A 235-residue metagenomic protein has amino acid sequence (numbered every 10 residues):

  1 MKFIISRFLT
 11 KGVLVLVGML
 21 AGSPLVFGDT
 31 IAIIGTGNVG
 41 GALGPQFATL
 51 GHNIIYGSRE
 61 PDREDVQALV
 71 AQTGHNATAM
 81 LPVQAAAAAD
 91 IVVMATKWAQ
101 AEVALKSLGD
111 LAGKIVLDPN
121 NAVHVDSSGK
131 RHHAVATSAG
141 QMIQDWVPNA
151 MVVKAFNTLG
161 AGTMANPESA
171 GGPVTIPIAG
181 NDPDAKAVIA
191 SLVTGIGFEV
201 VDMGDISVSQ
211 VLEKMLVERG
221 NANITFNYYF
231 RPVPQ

Functional and structural regions predicted by a protein language model:
K2-V13: Bacterial N-terminal signal peptides that target proteins for export
K11-S23: Bacterial N-terminal signal peptides
P24-A68: NAD(P)+-binding Rossmann beta1-loop-alpha1 motif at the extreme N-terminus of oxidoreductases
T49-I91, A95-V103, S107-D110: Conserved N-terminal Rossmann-fold NAD(P) cofactor-binding segment
V93-A95, L117-D118, K154: Redox-cofactor binding/interface segments in oxidoreductases and associated redox assembly factors
S107-G113, V147, A170: Short, conserved loop/helix-junction motifs that constitute active-site signature segments in enzyme catalytic cores
N120-V153, T158-G162, P167: Rossmann-fold NAD(P)-binding glycine/threonine-rich loop
V174-Q235: Active-site-lining helix/loop region of Rossmann-like oxidoreductase modules
